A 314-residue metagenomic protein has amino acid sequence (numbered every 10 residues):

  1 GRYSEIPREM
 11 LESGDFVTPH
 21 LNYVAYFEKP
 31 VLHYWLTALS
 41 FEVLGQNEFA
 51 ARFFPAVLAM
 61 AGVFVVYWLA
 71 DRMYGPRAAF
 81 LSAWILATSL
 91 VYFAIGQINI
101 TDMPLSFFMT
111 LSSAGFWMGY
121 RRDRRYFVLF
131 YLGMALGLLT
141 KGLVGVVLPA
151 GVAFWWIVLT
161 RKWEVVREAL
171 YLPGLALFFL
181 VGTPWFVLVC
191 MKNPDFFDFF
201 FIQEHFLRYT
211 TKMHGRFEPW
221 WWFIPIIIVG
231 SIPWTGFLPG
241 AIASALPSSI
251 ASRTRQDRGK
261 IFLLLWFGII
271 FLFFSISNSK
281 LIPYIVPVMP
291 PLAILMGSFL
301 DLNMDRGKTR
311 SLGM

Functional and structural regions predicted by a protein language model:
G1-R310: Membrane-integral, polyisoprenol-dependent glycosyltransferases of the GT-C/oligosaccharyltransferase superfamily
